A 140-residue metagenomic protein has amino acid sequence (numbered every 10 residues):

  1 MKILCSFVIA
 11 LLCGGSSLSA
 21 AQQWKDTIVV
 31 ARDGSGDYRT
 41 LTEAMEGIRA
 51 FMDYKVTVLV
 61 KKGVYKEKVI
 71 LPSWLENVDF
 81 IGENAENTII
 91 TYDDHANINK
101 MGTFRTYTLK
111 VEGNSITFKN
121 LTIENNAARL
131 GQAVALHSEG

Functional and structural regions predicted by a protein language model:
M1-Q23: Bacterial Sec-dependent N-terminal signal peptides
K25-L59: Acidic Gly/Asp/Thr-rich repetitive segments characteristic of extracellular carbohydrate-active and adhesion proteins
T27, K68, T108, A133-H137: Structural detector of coil-to-beta-strand junctions
R32-G34, T57, E76-Q132: Right-handed parallel beta-helix/beta-spiral solenoid domain characteristic of secreted/periplasmic
R39-A50, K66-W74, F80: Short, T/G/N/S-enriched strand-turn elements that build extracellular solenoid repeat scaffolds
K61-K62, K119, E139: Short His-Asn-centered micro-motif
G63-E67, A85-N87: Short active-site-proximal "capping" loops at secondary-structure junctions
L71-P72, A128-L130, H137-G140: Low-complexity, polar/charged sequence tracts that form flexible coils or short amphipathic helices and often embed
